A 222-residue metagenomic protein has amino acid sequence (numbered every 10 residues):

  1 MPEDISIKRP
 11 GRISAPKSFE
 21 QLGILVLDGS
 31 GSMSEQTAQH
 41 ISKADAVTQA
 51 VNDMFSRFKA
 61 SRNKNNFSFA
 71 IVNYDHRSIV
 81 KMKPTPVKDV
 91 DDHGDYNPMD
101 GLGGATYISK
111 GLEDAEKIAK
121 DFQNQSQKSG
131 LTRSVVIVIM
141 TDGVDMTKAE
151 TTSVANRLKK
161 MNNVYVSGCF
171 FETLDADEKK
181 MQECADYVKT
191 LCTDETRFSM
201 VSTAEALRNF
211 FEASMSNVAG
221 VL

Functional and structural regions predicted by a protein language model:
M1-I24, G29-H40, D121-Q123, Q127-S129: Acidic, polar low-complexity linker/tail segments
L25-S30, V47, I71-Y74, A115 (+3 more regions): DG-centered beta-turn motif at the end of beta-strands
S32-N66: …and closely analogous acidic/polar surface helices at protein-protein or active-site interfaces in A-domain-like
N65-F67, R133, M161-V166, T196-R197: Loop/turn elements at helix/coil->beta-strand transitions in domains of secreted/extracellular proteins
I79, D92-S134, D145, C169-C184 (+1 more regions): Von Willebrand factor
M82-D92, Y187-L191: Short, flexible, mixed-charge acidic loops at enzyme active sites
G143-T190: VWA/integrin I-like adhesion module and closely mimicked acidic/polar interface patches used
A185-L222: C-terminal helix of von Willebrand factor
